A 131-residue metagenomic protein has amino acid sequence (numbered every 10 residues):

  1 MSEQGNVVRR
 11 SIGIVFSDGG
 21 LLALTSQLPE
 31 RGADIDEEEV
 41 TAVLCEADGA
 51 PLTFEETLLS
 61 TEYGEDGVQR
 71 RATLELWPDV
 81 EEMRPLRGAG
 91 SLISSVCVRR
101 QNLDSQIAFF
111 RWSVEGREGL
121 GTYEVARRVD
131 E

Functional and structural regions predicted by a protein language model:
M1-E131: Structured soluble/peripheral alpha/beta segments that form catalytic or ligand/cofactor-binding pockets
